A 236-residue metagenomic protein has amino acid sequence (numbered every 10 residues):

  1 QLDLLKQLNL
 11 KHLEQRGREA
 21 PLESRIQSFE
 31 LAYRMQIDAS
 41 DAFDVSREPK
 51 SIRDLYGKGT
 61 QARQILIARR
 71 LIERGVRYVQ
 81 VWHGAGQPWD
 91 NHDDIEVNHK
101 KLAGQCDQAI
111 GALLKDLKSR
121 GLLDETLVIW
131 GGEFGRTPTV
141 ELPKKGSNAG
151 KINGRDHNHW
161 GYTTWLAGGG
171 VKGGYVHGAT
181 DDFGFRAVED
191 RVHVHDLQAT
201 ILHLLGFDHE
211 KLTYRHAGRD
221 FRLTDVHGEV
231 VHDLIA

Functional and structural regions predicted by a protein language model:
Q1-A236: Ligand-binding pockets and gating/stacking loops
